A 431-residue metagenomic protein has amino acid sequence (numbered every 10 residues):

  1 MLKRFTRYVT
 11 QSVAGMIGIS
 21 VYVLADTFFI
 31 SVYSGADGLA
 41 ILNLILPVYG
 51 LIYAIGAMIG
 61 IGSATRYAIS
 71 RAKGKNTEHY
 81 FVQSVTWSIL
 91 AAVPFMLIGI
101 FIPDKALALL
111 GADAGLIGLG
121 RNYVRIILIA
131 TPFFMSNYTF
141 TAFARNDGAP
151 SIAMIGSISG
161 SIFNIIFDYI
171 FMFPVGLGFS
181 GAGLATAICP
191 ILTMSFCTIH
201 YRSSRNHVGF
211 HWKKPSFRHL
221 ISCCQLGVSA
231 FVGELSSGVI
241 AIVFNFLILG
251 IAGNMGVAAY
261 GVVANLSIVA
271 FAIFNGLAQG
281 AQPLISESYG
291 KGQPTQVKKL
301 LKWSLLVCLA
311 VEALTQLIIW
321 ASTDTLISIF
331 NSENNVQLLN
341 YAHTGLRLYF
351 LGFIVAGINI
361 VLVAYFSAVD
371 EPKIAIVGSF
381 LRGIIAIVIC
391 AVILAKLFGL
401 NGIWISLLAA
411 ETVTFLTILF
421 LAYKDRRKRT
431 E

Functional and structural regions predicted by a protein language model:
M1-V13, Y67-A130, L177-V228, I285-G352 (+1 more regions): Short alpha-helical transmembrane segments in multi-pass integral membrane proteins
S12-I61, T65, A130-F134, I221-E287 (+3 more regions): Transmembrane helix-bundle signature of multi-pass secondary active exporters and lipid flippases
L24, Y33-A36, S70, N146-D147 (+5 more regions): Helix-loop interface residues and adjacent transmembrane-helix termini in multi-pass membrane transporters, primarily
T27, A36-L39, P150, F179 (+4 more regions): Membrane-helix interface/capping residues of multi-pass secondary transporters
L39-L97, F134-N146, P150-I152, Y260-L317 (+2 more regions): Small-residue-rich hydrophobic transmembrane alpha-helices
L51-A54, N164-D168, M194-T198, I268-A272 (+3 more regions): Hydrophobic transmembrane alpha-helices of multi-pass small-molecule transporters
G60, I126-R145, A153-S161, A182-C197 (+5 more regions): Short runs within selected transmembrane alpha-helices of multi-pass transporters and secretion channels
G99, A142, D168, M172 (+7 more regions): Structural signal for membrane-spanning alpha-helices in multi-pass inner-membrane proteins, emphasizing helix cores
